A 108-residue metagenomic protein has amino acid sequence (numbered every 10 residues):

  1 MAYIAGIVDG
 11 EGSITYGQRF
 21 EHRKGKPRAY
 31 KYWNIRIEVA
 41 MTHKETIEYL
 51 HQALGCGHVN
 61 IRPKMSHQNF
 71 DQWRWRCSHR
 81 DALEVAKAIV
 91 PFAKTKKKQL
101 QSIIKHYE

Functional and structural regions predicted by a protein language model:
M1-E108: Internal intein/HINT superfamily modules and their associated LAGLIDADG
